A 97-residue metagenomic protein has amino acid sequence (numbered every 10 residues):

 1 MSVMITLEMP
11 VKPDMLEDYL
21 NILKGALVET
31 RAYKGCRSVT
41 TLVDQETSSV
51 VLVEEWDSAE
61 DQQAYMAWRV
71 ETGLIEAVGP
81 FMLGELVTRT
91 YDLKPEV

Functional and structural regions predicted by a protein language model:
M1-V3, Y33-K34: Short, flexible segments with low predicted structural confidence
V3-P10, S38-M66: Short, well-ordered beta-strand segments in beta-rich or mixed alpha/beta enzyme and ligand-binding folds
P10-L20: Short, surface-exposed ligand-recognition loops at beta-strand->loop->(often short) alpha-helix junctions that present
D18-N21, R31, V51: Generic recognition of short, well-ordered alpha-helical segments
Y19-I22, L42, W68-R69: Hydrophobic alpha-helical segments with strong N-terminal bias
G25-R37, E55-R89: An amphipathic, aromatic/His-enriched active-site/gating alpha helix that lines ligand/cofactor pockets
L42, R89-Y91: Solvent-exposed beta-strand sheet faces enriched in polar/charged residues
K94-V97: A short acidic, often aromatic-flanked loop/helix-cap motif at beta-alpha or helix-coil junctions that lines enzyme
